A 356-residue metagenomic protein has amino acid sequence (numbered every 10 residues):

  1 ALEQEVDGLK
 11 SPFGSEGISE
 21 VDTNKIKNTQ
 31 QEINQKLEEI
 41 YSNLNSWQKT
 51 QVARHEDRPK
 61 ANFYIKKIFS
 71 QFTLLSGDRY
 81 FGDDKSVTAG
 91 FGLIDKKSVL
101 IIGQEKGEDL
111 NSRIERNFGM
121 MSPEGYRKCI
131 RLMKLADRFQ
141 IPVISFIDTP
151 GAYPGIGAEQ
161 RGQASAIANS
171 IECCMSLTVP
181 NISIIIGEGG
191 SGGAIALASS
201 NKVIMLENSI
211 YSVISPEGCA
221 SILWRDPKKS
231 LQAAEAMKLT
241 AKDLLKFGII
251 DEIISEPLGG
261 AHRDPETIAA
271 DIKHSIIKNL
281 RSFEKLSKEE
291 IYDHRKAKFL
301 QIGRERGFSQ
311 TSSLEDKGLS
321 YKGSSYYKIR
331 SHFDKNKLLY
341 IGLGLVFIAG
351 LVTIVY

Functional and structural regions predicted by a protein language model:
A1-S98, E266-Y356: Intrinsically disordered, low-complexity segments enriched in small/flexible residues
L2, N45, I101, D148 (+3 more regions): Terminal peptide-recognition signature
N45, S122, S215: Residue-level signal for threonine
T50-A53, I114-F118, G259-H262: Short hinge/gating elements
P59-A61, D109-N111, Y153-P154: Short active-site-adjacent helix-start/loop capping segments
K67, D83, A89, I94 (+2 more regions): Glycine-rich beta-alpha loop segments
L74, G107, L135, A152 (+1 more regions): Conserved helix-loop functional segments at active or binding sites
I147-I277, R281, K285: Conserved catalytic cores of soluble enzyme domains, especially glycine-rich substrate-binding beta-alpha loops
